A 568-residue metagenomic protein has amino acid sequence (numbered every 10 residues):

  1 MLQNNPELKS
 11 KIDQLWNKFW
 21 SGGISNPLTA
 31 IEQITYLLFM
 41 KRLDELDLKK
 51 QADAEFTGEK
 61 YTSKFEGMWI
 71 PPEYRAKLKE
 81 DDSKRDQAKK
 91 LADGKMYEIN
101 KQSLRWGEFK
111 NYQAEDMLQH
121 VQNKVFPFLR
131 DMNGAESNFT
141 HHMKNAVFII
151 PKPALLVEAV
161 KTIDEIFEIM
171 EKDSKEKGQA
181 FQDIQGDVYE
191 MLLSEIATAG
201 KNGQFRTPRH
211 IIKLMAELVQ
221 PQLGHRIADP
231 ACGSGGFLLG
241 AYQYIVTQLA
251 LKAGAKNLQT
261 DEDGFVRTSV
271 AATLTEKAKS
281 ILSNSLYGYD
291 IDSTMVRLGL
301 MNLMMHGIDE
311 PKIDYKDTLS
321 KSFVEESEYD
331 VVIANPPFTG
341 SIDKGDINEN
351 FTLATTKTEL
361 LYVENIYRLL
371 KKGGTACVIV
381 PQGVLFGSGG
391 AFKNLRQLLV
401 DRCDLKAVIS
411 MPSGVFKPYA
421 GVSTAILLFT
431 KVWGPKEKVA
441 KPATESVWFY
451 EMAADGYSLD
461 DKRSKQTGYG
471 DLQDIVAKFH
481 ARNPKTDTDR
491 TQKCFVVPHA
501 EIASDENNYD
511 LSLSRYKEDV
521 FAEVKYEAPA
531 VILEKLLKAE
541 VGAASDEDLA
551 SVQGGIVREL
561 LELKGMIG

Functional and structural regions predicted by a protein language model:
M1-L218, Q222-L223, K312-S320, S410-G414 (+3 more regions): Non-catalytic, mostly N-terminal accessory regions of nucleic-acid modification and defense proteins
Q3, D343-K357, G383-A391, P412-Y419 (+2 more regions): Short, contiguous acidic/charged loop-to-helix segments that flank catalytic cores in large enzymes
A30, I34, I291-V296, T356-F429: Conserved Class I SAM-dependent methyltransferase catalytic core
D44, S234, S320, P337-G340 (+4 more regions): Conserved nucleotide-binding/hydrolysis micro-motifs of P-loop NTPases
G178, A231, G288-D292, T352-T356 (+4 more regions): Hydrophobic alpha-helical scaffolding
Q204-A334, T339-S341, I347-N350, T356 (+5 more regions): Conserved S-adenosyl-L-methionine
S341-T355, E359, Q397-L399, K436-K441 (+4 more regions): Accessory, often C-terminal, charged low-complexity segments
D404-L405, K417-Q473: C-terminal, active-site-flanking charged/polar segments
